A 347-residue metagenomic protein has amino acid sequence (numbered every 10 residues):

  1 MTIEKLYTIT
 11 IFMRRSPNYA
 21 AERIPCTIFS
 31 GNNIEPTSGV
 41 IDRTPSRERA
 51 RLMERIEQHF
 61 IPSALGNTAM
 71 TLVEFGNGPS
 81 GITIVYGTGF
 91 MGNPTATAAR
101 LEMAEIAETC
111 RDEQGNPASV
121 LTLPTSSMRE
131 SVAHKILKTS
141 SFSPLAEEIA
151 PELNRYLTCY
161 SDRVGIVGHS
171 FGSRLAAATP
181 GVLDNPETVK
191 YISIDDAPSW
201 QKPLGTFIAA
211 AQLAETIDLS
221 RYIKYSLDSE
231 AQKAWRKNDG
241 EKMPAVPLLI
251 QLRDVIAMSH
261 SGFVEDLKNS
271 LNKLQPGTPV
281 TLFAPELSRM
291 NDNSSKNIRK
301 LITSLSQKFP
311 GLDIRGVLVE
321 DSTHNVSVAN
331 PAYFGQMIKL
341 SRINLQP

Functional and structural regions predicted by a protein language model:
L6, T10-P17, A21-F60: An N-terminal hydrophobic leader/cap segment in hydrolases
L65-F75: A short loop-to-beta-strand scaffold at the N-terminal edge of the catalytic core in hydrolase folds
F75-E130: Conserved HGGG/HGGXW glycine-rich cap/lid loop of the alpha/beta-hydrolase fold
T122-R163: Active-site loop/oxyanion-hole signature of alpha/beta-hydrolase fold enzymes
G168, G172, A176: Gly/Ala-rich beta-loop-alpha elbow adjacent to hydrolase catalytic centers
S193-S220: Flexible "cap/lid" loop of the alpha/beta hydrolase fold
A257-S306: Conserved serine/cysteine hydrolase catalytic core
S322-P331: Catalytic histidine-centered segment of alpha/beta-hydrolase-like enzymes
